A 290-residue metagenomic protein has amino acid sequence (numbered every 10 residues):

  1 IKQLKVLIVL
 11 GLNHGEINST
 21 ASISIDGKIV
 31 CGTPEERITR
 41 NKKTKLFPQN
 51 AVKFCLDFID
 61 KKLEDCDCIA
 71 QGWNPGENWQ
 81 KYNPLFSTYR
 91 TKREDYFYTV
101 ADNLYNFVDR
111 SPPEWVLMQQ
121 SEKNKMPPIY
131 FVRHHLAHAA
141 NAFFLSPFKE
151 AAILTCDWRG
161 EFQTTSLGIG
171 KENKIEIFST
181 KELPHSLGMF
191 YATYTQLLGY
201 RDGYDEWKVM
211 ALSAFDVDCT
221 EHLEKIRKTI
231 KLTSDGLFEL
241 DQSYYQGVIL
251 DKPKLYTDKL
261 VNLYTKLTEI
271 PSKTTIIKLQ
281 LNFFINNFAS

Functional and structural regions predicted by a protein language model:
K2-S290: Short acidic/glycine-rich loops and adjacent helix/strand connectors that line catalytic pockets where negatively
